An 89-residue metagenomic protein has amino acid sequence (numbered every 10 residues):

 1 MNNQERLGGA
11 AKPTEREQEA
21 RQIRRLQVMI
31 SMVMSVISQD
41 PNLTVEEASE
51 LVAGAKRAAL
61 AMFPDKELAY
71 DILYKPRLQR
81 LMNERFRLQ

Functional and structural regions predicted by a protein language model:
N2-Q89: Surface-exposed peri-terminal alpha-helical interaction modules
